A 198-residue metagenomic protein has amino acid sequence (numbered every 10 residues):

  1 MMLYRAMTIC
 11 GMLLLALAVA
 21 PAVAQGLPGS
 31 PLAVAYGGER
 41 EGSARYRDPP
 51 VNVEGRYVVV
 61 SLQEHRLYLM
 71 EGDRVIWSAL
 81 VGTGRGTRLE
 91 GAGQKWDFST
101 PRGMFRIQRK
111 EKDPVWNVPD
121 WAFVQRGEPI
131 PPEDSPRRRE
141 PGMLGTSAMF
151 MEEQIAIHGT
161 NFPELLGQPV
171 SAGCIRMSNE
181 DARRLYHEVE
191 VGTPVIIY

Functional and structural regions predicted by a protein language model:
M2-Y198: N-terminal pre-domains immediately preceding structured catalytic cores
